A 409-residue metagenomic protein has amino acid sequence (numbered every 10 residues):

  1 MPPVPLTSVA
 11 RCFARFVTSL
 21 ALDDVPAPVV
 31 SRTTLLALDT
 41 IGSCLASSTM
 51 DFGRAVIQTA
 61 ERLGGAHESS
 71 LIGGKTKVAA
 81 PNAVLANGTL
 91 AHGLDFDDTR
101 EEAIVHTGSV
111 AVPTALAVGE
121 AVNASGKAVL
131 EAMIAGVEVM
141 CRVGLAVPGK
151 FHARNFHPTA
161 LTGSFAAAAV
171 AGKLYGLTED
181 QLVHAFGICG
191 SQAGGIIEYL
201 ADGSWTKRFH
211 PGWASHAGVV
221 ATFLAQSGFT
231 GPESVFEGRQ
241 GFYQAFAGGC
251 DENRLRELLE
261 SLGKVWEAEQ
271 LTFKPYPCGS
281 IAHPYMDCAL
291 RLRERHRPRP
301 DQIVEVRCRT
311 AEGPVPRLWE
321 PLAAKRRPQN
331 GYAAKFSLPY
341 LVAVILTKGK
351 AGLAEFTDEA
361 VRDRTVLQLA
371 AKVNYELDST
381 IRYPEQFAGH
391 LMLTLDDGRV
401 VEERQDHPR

Functional and structural regions predicted by a protein language model:
M1-I104, T206-H216, F223-R409: Terminal-appendage/accessory-domain detector
A27-S31, K127-E131, D180-H184, D301: Short, solvent-exposed positions on alpha-helices
S47, G65-H67, V139-V147, Q192-Y199 (+1 more regions): Secretory-pathway/luminal and periplasmic proteins that interact with or process carbohydrate-rich
G88-L145: Hydrophobic alpha-helical hairpins/lids featuring a short glycine-rich hinge
S109-L116, G163-A169, H216-V220, A282-P284: Well-ordered alpha-helical segments within folded domains of soluble proteins
V112-P113, L130, A153-R154, L161-F165 (+3 more regions): Active-site-proximal gating segment of KS-fold condensing enzymes and close homologs
V122-A128, L145-N155, A166-F186, I196-R208 (+2 more regions): Active-site cavity-forming subdomains of large catalytic enzyme subunits
G187-G194, C308-T310: Acidic helix/loop microenvironments that form the catalytic cleft of cell-wall polysaccharide enzymes
